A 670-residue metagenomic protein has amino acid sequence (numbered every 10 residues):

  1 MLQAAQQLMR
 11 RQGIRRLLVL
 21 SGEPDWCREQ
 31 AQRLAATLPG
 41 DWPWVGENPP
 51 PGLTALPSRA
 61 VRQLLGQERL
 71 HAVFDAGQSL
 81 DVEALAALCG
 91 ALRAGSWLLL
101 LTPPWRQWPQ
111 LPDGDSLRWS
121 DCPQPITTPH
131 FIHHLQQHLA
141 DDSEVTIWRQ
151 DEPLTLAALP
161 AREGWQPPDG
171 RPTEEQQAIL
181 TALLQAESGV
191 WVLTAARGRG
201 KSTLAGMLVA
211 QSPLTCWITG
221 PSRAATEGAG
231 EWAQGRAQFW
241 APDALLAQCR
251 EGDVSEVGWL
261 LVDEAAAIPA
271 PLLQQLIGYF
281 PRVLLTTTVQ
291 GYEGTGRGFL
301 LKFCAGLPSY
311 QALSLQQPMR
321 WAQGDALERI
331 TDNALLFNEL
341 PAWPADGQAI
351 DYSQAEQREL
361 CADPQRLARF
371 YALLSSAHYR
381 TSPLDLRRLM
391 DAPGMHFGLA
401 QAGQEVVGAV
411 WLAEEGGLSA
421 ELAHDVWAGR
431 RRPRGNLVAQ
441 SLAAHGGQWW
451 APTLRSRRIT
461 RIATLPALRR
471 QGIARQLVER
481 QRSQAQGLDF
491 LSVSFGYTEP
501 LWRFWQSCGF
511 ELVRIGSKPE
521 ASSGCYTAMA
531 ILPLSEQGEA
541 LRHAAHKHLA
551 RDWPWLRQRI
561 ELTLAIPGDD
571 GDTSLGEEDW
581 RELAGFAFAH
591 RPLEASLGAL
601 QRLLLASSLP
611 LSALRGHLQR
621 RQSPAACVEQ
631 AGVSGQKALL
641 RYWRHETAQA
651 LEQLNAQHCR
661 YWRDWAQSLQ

Functional and structural regions predicted by a protein language model:
M1-A5, P167-E187: N-terminal pre-P-loop "Q-motif" helix
C27-R28, K201: Conserved lysine of the Walker
G52-A87, A237-G278: Conserved RecA-like ASCE ATPase "motif II neighborhood" in helicase/translocase motors
V61-A158: N-terminal accessory nucleic-acid engagement/regulatory domains that precede and modulate ATP-driven motor cores
P125-E174, C304-W343: Conserved coupling/interface region of RecA-like P-loop/ASCE motor cores
T203-M207, R461-Q484: Conserved acetyl-CoA-binding loop-helix of GNAT-fold acetyltransferases
W240-E251, P271-L272, G278-Y379, G417-R455 (+1 more regions): Terminal substrate-recognition subdomain of acyl/acetyltransferases
G394-L412: Conserved beta-hairpin
